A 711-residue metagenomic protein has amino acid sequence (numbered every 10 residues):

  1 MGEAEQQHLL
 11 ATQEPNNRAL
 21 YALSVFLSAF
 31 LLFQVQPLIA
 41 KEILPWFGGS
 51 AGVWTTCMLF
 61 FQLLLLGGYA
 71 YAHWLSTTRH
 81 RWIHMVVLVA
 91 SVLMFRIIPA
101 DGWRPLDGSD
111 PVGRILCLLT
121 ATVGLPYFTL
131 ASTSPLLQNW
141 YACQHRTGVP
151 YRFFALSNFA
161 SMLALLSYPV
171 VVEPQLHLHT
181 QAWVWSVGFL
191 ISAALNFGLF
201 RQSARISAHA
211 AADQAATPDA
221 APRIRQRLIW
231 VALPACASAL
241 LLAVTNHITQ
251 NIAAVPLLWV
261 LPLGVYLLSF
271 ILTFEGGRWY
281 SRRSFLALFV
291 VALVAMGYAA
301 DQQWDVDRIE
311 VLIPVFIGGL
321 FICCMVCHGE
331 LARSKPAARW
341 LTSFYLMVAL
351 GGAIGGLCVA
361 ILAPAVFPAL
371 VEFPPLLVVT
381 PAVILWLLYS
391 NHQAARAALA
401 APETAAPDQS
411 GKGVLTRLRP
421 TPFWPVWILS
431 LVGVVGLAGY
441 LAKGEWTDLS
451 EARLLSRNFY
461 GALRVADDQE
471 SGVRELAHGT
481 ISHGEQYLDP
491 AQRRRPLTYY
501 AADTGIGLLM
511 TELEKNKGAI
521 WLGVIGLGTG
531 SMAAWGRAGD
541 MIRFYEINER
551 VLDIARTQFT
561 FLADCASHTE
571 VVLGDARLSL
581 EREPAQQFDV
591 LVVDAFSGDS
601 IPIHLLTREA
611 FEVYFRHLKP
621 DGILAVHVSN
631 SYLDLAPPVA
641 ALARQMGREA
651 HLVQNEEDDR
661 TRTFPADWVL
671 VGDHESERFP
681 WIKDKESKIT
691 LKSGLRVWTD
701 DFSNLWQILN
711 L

Functional and structural regions predicted by a protein language model:
G2-K688, S693, D700-L711: Alpha-helical transmembrane segments of multi-pass membrane proteins
